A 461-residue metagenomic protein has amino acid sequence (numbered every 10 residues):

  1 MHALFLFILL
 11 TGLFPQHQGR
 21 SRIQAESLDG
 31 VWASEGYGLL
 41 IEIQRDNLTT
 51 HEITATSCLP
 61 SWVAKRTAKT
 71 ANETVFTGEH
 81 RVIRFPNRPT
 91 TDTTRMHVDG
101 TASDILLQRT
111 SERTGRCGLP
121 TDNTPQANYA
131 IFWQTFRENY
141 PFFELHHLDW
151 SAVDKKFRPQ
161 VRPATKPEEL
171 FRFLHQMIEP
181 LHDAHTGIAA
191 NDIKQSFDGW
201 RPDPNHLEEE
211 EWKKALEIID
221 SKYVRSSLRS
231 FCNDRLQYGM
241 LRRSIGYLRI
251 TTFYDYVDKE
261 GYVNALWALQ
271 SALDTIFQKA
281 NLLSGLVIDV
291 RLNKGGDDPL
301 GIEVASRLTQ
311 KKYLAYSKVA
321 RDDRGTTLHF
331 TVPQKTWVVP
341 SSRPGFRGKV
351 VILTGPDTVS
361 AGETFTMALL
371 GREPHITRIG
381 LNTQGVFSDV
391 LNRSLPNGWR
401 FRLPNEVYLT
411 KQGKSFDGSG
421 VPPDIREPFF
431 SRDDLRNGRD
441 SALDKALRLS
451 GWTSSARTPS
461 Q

Functional and structural regions predicted by a protein language model:
M1-A25: Bacterial Sec-dependent signal peptides at the C-terminal "C-region" and cleavage site
R20-R321, T327, P333, V390-S394 (+2 more regions): Flexible, low-complexity junctional segments that flank or bridge functional domains
T275, P333-S342, M367-L370, S394: Mature extracellular/periplasmic domains of secretome proteins
L292-D298, D357-V359, Q384-V386: Acidic, metal-coordinating catalytic cores used for nucleic-acid/nucleotide bond scission and strand-transfer chemistry
G295, G301, V339-F346: Active-site microenvironments of hydrolase-like enzyme catalytic domains
K349-G371, I376-Q384: Extended C-terminal subregions enriched in glycine
S360, I379-P396, F401-L403, V407 (+2 more regions): C-terminal soluble interaction/assembly domains
D417-Q461: Low-complexity, Gly/Ser/Thr/Pro-rich intrinsically disordered linker/tail segments
